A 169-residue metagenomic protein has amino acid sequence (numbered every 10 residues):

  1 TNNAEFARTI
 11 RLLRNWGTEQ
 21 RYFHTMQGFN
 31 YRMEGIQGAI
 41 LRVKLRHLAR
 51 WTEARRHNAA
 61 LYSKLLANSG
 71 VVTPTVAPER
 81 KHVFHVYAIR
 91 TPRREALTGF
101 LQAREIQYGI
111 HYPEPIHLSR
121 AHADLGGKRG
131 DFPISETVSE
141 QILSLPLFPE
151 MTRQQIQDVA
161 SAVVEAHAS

Functional and structural regions predicted by a protein language model:
N2-S169: PLP-dependent aminotransferase class I/II
